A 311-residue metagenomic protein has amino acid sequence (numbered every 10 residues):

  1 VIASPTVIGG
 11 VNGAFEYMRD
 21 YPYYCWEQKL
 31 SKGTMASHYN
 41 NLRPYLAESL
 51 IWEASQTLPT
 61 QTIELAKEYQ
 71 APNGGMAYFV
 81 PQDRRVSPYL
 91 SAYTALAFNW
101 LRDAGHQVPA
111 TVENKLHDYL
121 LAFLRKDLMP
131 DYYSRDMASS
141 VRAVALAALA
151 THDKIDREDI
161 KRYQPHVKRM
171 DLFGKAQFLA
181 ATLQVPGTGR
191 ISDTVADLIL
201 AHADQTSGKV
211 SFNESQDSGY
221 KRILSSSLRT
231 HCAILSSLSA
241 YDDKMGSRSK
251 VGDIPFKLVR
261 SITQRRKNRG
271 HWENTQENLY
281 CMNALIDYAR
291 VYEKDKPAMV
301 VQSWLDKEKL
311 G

Functional and structural regions predicted by a protein language model:
V1-D136, R142-D153, R157-I160, A176 (+3 more regions): Extended, solvent-exposed functional surface patches
R135, S140-G311: Long, domain-scale non-catalytic interaction/scaffolding regions in large secretory-pathway and trafficking proteins
